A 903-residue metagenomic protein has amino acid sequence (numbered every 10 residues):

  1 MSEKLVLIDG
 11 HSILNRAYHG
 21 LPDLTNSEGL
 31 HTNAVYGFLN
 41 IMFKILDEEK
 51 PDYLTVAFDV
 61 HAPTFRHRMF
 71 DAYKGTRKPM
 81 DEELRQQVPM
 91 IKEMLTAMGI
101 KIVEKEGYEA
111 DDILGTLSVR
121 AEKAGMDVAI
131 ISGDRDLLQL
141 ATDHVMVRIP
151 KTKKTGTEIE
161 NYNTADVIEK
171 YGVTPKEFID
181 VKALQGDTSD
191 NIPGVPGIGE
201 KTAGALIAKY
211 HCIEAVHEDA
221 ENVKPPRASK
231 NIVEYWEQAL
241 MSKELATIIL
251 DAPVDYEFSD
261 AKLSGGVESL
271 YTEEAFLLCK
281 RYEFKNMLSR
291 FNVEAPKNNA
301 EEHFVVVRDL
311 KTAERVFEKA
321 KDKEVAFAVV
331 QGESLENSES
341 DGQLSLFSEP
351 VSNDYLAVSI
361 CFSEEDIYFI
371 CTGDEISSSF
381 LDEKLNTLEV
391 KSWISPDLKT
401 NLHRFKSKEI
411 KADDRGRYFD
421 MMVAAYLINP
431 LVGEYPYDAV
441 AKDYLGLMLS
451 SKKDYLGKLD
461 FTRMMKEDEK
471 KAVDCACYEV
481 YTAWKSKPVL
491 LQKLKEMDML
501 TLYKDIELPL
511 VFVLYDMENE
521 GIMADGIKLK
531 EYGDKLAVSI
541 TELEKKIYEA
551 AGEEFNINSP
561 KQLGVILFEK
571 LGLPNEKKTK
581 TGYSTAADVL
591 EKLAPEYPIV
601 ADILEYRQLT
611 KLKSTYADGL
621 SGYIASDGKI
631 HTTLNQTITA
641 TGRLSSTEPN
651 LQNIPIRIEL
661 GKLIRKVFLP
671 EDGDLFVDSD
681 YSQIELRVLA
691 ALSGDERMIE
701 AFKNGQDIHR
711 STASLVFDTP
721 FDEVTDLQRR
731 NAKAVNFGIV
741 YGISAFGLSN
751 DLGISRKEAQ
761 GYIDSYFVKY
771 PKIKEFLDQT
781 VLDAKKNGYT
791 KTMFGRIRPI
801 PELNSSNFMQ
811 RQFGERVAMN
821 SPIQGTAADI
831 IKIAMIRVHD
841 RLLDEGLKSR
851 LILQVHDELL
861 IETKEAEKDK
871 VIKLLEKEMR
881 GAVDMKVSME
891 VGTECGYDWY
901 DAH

Functional and structural regions predicted by a protein language model:
M1-A57, A62-K74, Q86-E93, W236 (+3 more regions): Extended, highly charged clamp/arch subdomains and adjacent linkers that form or line substrate-binding channels
S2, P22-N26, G75-V254: Extended two-metal-dependent nuclease catalytic cores across DNA- and RNA-processing enzymes
L5-V6, G10, R16-T55, D71-A72 (+4 more regions): Conserved RNase H-like, two-metal-ion catalytic cores of nucleic-acid enzymes
K101, K154-K182, V351-E496, I506 (+2 more regions): Active-site-proximal helix-loop-helix substrate-binding element of RNase H-like nuclease domains
Y235-G373, W393, G416, L459-D460 (+10 more regions): Conserved "right-hand" nucleotidyltransferase catalytic core of DNA-directed polymerases
S359-E364, I428-K458, C475-T482, Q636-P720: Function-dense linear segments that define catalytic or interfacial modules in macromolecule-processing proteins
T462-M465, N519, H631-T632, Q636-T639 (+4 more regions): Conserved catalytic core of nucleic-acid polymerases
V538, E542-K545, E549-A601, V768-R816 (+2 more regions): C-terminal polymerase-core module
